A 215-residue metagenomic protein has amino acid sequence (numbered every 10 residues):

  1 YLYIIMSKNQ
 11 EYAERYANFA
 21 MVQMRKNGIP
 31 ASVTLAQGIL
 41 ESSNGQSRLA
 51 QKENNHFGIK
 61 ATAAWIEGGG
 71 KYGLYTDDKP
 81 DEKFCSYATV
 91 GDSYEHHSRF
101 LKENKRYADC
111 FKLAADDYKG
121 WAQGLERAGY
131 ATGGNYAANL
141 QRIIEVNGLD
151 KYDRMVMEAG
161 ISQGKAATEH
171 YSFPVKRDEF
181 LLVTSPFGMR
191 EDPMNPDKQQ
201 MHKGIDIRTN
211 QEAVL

Functional and structural regions predicted by a protein language model:
L2-A167: Catalytic cores of secreted/periplasmic lytic hydrolases that degrade extracellular macromolecules
M157-L215: Surface-exposed, glycine-biased beta-strand/turn segments
